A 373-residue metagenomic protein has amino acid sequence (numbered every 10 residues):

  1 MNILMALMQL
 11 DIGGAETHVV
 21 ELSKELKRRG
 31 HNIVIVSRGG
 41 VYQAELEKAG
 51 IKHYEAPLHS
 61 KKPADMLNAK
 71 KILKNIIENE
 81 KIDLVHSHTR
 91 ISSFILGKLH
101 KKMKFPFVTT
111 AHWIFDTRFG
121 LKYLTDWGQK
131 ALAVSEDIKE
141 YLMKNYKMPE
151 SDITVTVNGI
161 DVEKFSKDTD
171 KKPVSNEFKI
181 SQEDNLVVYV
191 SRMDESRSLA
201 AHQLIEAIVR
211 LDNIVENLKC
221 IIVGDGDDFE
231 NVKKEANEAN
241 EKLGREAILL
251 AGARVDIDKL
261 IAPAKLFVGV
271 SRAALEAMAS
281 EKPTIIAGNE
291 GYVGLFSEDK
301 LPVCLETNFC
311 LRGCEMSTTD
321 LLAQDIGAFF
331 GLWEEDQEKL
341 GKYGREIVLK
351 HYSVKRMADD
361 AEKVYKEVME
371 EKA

Functional and structural regions predicted by a protein language model:
L4, S181-L199, I205-V209, I221: Conserved donor-binding/catalytic core segment of Leloir-type glycosyltransferases
S87-S93, A111: Short His-centered aromatic/hydrophobic patch
K101-E136, K147, I261: A conserved, positively charged/aromatic
D137, G159: Carbohydrate-associated surface elements
S166-I180: A short helix/loop element that forms part of the nucleotide-sugar donor recognition site in Leloir-type
V232-R254: Nucleotide-activated donor-binding/catalytic signature segment of Leloir-type glycosyltransferases, i.e., the conserved
N289-A328, E335: Change "using UDP/GDP/dTDP sugars" to "using nucleotide sugars
A328, D336-H351, K363: A short, well-ordered alpha-helix in the C-terminal region of glycosyltransferases
